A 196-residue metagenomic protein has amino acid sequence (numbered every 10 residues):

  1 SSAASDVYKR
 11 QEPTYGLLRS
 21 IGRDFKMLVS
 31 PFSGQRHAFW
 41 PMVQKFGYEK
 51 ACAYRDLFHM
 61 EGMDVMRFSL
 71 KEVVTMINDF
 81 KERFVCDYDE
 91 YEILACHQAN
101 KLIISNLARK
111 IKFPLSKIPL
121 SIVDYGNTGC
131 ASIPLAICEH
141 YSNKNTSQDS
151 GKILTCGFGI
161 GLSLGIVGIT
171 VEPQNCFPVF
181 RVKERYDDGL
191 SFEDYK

Functional and structural regions predicted by a protein language model:
S1-Y8: Short, small-residue-biased leader/transition segments that mark boundaries at the very start of proteins
S2, C86-D89, Q148: Structured loop/turn residues at beta-strand edges in well-structured enzyme cores
S5, Y15, M27, I166-G168: Conserved hydrophobic/aromatic beta-strand scaffold that supports enzyme active sites
K9, G16, F158: Fold-independent oxyanion-binding glycine-rich loops and adjacent beta-strand/coil segments at enzyme active sites
R10-E12, F177: Beta-strand initiation motifs
P13-E49: Mobile, glycine-enriched helix-loop/loop "lid" segments at the mouths of ligand-binding/catalytic clefts that gate
W40-I93: Oxyanion-binding "anion nests"
L70, V74-I77, E92-K196: Claisen-condensing/thiolase-fold acyl-transfer catalytic domains that form or cleave C-C bonds in fatty acid
